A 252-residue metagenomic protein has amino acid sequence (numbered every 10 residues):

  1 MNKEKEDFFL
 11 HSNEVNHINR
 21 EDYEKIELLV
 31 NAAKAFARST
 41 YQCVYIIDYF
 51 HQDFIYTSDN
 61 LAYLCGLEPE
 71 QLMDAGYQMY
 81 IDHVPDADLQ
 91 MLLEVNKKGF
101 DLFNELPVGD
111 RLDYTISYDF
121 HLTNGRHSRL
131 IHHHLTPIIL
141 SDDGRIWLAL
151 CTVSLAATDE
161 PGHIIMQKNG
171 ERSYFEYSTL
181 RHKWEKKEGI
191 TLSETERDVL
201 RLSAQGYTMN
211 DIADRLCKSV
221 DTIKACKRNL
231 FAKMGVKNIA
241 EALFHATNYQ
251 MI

Functional and structural regions predicted by a protein language model:
M1-E24: Short, low-complexity N-terminal regulatory "tails/caps" that precede and couple sensory modules
D22-Y77, E171-T179: PAS-family sensory domain signal
I47-E70, A75-G162: Sensory/regulatory domains in signal-transduction proteins
S154-E176: Histidine/lysine/aspartate-rich catalytic loop segments that bind and position anionic ligands
R172-T195: Regulatory hinge/linker segments at domain boundaries that couple sensory/effector modules to output domains
E196-S203, A242: Short alpha-helical "packing" element that flanks the helix-turn-helix/winged-helix DNA-binding module
S203-Y207, A246: Short helix-to-turn junction characteristic of helix-turn-helix DNA-binding domains, especially the helix
G206-E241: Recognition helix of helix-turn-helix DNA-binding domains
